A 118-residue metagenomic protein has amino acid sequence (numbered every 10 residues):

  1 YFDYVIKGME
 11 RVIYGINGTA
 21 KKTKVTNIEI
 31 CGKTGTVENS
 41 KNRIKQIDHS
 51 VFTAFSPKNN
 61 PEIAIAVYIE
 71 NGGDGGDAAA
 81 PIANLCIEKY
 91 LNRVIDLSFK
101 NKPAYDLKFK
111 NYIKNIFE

Functional and structural regions predicted by a protein language model:
D3-L97: Active-site beta-strand/loop architecture of penicillin-binding DD-peptidases
I82-E118: Short, gly/Ser/Thr-rich active-site loops of penicillin-recognizing serine hydrolases
